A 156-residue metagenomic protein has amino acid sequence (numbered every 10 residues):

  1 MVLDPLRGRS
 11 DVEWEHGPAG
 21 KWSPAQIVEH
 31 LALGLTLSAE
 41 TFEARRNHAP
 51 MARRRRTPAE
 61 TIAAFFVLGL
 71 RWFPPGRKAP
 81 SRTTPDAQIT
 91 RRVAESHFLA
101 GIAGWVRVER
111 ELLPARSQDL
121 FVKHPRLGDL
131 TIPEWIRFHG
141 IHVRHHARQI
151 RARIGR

Functional and structural regions predicted by a protein language model:
M1-K21: An N-terminal domain-cap segment
M1-L6, L35-R54, A79-E95: Charged, low-complexity, helix/coiled-coil-prone segments
M1-V2, G34, S38, A94-W105 (+2 more regions): Alpha-helical packing segments of well-folded alpha/beta enzyme cores
W14-L68, R110-R156: Short, contiguous alpha-helical
I62-R116: Acidic/histidine-rich alpha-helical segments that form the ligand environment of transition-metal centers
